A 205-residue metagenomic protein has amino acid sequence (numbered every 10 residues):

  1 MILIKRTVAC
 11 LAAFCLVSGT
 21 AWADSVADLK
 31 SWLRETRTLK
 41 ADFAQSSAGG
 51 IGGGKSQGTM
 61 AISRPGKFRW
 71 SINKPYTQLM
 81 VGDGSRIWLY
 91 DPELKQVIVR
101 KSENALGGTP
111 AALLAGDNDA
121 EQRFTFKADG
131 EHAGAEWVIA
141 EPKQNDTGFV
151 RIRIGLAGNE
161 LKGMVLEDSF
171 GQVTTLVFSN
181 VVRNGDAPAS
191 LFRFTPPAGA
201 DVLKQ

Functional and structural regions predicted by a protein language model:
M1-L11: Bacterial N-terminal signal peptides that target proteins for export
G19-A23: Sec/Tat signal peptide C-region and signal peptidase I cleavage site
L33-I51: A short, Trp-centered hydrophobic/proline-enriched beta-strand micro-motif
A44-A48, S71-N73, Y90-P92, E141-K143 (+1 more regions): A generic structural motif
K55-Q57, P75-Y76, D83-G84, T147-R151 (+1 more regions): Short, surface-exposed coil-to-beta transition loops
T59-T109, T174-T175: An acidic-aromatic
K95-W137: Flexible, surface-exposed loop/linker segments and immediately adjacent secondary-structure boundaries
Q122-F126, E131-Q205: Gly/Pro-enriched, hydrophobic low-complexity segments that function as extracytoplasmic propeptides/linkers
